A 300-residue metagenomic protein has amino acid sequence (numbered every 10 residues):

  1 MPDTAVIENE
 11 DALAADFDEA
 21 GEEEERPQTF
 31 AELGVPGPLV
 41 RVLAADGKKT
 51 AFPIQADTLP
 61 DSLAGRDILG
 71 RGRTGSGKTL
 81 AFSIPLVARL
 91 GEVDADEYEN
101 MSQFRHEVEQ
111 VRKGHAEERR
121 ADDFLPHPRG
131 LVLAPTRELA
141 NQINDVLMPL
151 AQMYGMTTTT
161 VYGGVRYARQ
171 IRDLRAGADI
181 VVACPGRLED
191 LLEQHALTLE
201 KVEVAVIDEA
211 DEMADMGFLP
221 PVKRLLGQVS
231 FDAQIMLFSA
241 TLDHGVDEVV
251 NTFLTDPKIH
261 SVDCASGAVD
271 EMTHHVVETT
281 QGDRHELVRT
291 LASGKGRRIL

Functional and structural regions predicted by a protein language model:
M1-P27, D94, M101-V111, V246: Intrinsically disordered, low-complexity accessory regions that flank the conserved helicase/ATPase core of eukaryotic
G21-R71, A81, A88, D94: Conserved pre-motif I regulatory segment
R41, K48, Y98-E193, K201-V204 (+2 more regions): Conserved nucleic-acid-binding Ia/Ib motif block in the N-terminal RecA-like helicase ATPase lobe
K49, L69, V87, A140 (+5 more regions): Nucleotide phosphate-binding site architecture
A64-G70, P128-G130, A178-D179, G296-R298: Pre-Walker A (Motif I) flank of P-loop NTPase domains
G72-S76: The conserved Walker
A81-F82, V146: Hydrophobic positions on the alpha1 helix immediately C-terminal to the Walker A/P-loop
L131, L150, Q170, T198-A210 (+1 more regions): Interdomain coupling/hinge region of P-loop NTPase helicase/AAA+ cores
